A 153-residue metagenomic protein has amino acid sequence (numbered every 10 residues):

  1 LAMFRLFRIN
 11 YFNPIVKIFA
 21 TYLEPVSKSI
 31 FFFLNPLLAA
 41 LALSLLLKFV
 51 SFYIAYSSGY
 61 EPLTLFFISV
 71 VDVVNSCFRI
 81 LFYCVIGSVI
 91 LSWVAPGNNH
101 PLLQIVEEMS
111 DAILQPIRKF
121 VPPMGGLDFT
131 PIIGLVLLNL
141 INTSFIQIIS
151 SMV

Functional and structural regions predicted by a protein language model:
L1-V153: Selective transmembrane helix interface/packing segments
